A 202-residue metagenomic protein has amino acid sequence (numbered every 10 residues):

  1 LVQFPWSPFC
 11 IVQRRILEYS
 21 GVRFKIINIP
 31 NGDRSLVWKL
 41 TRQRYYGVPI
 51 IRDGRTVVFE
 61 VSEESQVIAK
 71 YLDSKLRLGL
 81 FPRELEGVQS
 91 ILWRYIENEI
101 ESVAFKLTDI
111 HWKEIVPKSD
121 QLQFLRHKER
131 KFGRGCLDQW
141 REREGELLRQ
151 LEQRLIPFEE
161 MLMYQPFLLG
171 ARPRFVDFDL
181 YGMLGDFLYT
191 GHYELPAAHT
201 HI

Functional and structural regions predicted by a protein language model:
L1-F124: GST-like domain detector, emphasizing the conserved glutathione-binding G-site in the N-terminal thioredoxin-like
N98-H201: GST-like fold's C-terminal all-alpha helical module
